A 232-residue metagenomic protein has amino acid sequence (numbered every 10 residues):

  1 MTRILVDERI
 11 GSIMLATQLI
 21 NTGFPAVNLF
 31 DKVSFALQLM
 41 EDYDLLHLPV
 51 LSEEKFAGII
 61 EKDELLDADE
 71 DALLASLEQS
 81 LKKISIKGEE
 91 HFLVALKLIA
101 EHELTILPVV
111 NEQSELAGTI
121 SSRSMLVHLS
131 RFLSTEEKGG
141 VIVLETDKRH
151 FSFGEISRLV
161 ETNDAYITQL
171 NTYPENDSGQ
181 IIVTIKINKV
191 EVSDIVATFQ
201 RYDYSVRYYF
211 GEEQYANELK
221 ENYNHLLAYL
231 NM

Functional and structural regions predicted by a protein language model:
T2-L39, V50-S52, F56-E61, E70-L98 (+6 more regions): Bateman/CBS regulatory modules and CBS-like beta-alpha motifs in cytosolic regions of diverse proteins
A26, D31-E41, H47, N217-A228 (+1 more regions): Intrinsically disordered, low-complexity terminal regulatory regions
L46, T105, Y166: Short acidic/polar active-site loop segments enriched in Thr and Asp
P49, E64-L65, S124-M125, A197 (+1 more regions): Histidine- and aromatic-rich ligand-binding microenvironments
I60, I120-S121, I187: A conserved hydrophobic position in a structured secondary element of the catalytic/binding core that shapes
L65-A68, Q113, A117-F132: Short, structured interface segments
G139-M232: A conserved regulatory-domain signal marking ACT and ACT-like small-molecule sensing domains and adjacent regulatory
